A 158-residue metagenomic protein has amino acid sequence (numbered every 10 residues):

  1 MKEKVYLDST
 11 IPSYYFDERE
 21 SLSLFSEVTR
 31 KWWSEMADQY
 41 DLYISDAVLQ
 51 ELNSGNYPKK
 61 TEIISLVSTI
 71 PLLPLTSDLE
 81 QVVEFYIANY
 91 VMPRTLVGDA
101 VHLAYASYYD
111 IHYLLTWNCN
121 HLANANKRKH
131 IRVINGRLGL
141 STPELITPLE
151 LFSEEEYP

Functional and structural regions predicted by a protein language model:
M1-I44, E51-E62, I70, A88-P93 (+2 more regions): Short, well-structured N-terminal submotif of metal-dependent ribonuclease cores
Y6-L7, Y43-S45, L114-T116, T147: A structural signal for short, well-ordered beta-strand segments and their strand-loop junctions that often border
S34, I64, E84, L103 (+1 more regions): Short glycine-/small-residue-rich flexible loop motifs, especially phosphate/cofactor-binding loops
Y40, I70, H112, S141-P143: A structural micro-motif
N56, S65, N118, R137-L140 (+1 more regions): Anionic, Ser/Thr-rich low-complexity intrinsically disordered regions
P71-H130, L149-F152: Active-site neighborhoods of divalent-metal-dependent phosphate/nucleic-acid chemistry enzymes
A123-E144: C-terminal end-helix/capping segment
L140-P158: Short, C-terminally biased terminal segments at protein or domain edges
